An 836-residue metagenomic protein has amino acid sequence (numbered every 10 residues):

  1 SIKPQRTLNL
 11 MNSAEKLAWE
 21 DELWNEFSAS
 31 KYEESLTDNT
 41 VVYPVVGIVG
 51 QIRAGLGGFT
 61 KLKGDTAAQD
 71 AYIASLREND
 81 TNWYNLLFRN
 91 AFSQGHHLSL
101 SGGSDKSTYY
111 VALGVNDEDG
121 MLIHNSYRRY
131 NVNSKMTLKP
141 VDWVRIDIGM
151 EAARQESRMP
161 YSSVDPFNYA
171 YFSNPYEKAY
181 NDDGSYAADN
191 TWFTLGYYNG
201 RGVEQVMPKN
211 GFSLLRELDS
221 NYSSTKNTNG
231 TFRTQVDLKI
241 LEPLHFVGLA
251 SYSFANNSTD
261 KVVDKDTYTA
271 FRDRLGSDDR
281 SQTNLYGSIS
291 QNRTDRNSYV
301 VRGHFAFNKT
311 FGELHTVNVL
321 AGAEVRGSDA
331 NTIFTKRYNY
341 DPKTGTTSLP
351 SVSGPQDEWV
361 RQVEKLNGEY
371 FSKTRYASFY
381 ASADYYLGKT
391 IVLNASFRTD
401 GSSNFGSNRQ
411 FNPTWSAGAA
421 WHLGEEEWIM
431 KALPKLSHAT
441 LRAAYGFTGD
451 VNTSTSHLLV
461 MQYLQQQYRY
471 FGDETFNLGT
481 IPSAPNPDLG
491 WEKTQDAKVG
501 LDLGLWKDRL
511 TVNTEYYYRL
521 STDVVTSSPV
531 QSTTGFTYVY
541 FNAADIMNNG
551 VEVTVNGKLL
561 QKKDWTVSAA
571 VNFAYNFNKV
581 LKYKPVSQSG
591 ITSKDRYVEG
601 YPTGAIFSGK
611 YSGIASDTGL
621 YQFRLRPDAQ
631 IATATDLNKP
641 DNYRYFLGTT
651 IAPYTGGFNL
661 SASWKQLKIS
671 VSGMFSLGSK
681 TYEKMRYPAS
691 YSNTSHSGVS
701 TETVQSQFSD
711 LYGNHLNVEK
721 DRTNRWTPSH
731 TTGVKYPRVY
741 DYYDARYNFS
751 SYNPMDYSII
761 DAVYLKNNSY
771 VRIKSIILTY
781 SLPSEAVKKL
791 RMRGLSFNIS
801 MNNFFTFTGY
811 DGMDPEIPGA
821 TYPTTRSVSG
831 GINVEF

Functional and structural regions predicted by a protein language model:
S1-A74, I333-D341, F541, K558-T650 (+2 more regions): Conserved small-residue
S1-G230, Q235-D237, A306, T316-V317 (+8 more regions): Membrane-proximal, glycine/serine-rich, low-complexity loop/turn segments characteristic of large bacterial
P4-L8, L86-L87, P434, S661-I759 (+2 more regions): C-terminal beta-signal and adjacent terminal beta-strands/loops of Gram-negative outer-membrane beta-barrel proteins
K63, R129-Y130, K135-V144, G149-R154 (+7 more regions): Extracellular/periplasmic, surface-exposed regions of secreted and cell-surface proteins
L76-W83, K365, K639-N642: Short Pro/Gly-enriched beta-strand edge/turn motifs at strand-loop
L87-A91, F371-S372, D488-G490, G648-T649: Short Gly/Pro-enriched turn/cap motifs at secondary-structure boundaries
R272-N284: Aromatic- and acidic-residue-enriched carbohydrate-binding clefts of CAZyme catalytic domains
